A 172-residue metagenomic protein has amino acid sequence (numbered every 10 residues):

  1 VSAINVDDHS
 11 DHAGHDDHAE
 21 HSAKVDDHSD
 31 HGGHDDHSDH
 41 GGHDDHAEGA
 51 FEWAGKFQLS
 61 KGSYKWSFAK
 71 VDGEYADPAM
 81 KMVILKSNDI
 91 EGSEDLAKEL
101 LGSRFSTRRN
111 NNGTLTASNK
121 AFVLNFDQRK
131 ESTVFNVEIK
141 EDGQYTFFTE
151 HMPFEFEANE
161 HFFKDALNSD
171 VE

Functional and structural regions predicted by a protein language model:
I4-E48: Histidine-centered metal-binding segments
H43-E172: Acidic, Ser/Thr/Pro
